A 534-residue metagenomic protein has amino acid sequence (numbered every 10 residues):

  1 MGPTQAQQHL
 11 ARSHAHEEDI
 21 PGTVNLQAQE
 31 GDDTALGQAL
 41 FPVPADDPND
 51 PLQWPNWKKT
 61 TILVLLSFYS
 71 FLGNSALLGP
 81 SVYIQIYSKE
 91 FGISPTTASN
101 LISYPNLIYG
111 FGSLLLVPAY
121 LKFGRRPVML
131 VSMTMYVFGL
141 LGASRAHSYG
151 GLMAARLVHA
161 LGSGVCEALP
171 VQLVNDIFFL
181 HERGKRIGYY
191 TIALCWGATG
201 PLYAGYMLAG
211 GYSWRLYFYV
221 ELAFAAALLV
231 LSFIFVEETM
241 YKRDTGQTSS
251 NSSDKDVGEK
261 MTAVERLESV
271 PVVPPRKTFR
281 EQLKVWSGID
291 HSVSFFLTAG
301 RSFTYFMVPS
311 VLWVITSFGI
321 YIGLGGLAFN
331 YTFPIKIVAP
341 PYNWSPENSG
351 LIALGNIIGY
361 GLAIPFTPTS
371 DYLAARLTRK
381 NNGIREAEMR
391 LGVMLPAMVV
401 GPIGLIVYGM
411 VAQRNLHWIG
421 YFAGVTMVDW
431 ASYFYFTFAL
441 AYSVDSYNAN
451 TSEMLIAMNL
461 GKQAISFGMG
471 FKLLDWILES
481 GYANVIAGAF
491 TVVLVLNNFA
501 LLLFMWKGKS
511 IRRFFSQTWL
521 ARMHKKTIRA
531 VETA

Functional and structural regions predicted by a protein language model:
M1-L72, P95, L216, F224 (+5 more regions): Intracellular terminal tails of multi-pass secondary transporters
K58-P95, C166, L327-P334, M469: Extracytoplasmic
K59-G79, L157, F306-G326, T426-W430: Pair of pore-lining "gating" transmembrane helices in MFS-fold secondary transporters
N74, I86, S103-N106, G110 (+7 more regions): C-terminal transmembrane bundle
A76, F91-G92, F123-G124, R145-G151 (+3 more regions): Helix-breaking motifs and short loop linkers at transmembrane-helix boundaries and internal kinks in secondary membrane
Y83-G110, G151: Extracellular/periplasmic helix-loop-helix junction of adjacent transmembrane segments in MFS-like secondary
A155-L194: Cytoplasmic helix-loop-helix junction between adjacent transmembrane helices in 12-TM secondary transporters
E182-Y212, L216-L228, I358-F366, N459-M469: Glycine-rich segments within core transmembrane alpha-helices of 12-TM secondary carriers
